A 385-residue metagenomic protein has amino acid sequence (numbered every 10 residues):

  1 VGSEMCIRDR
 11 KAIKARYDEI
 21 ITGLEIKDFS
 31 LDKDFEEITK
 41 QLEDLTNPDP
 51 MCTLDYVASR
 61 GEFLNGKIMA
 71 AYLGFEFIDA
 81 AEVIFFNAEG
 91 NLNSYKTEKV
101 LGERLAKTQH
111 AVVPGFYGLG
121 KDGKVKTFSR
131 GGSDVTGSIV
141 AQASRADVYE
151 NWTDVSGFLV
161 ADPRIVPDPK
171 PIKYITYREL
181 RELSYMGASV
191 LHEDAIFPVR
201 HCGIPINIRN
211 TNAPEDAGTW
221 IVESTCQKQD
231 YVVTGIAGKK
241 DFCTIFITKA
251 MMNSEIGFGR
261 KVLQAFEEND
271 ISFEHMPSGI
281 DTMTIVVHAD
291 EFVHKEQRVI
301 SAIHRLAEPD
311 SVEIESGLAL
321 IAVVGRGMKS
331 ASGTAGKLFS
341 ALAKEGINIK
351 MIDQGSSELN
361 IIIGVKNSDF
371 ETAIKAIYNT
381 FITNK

Functional and structural regions predicted by a protein language model:
S3, L159, I208-T225: Terminal amphipathic helices with adjacent charged low-complexity linkers/tails
S3-L191, I196, G364-K366: Nucleotide/pyrophosphate-binding catalytic subdomain
F75, A146, I204, I271 (+1 more regions): Short glycine/serine/threonine/alanine-rich loop segments
A80-V83, F116-Y117, T153-F158, P163-R164 (+7 more regions): Short, ordered loop/turn segments at secondary-structure junctions
V148-W152, I206-I208, E274: Short hydrophobic alpha-helical runs that function as membrane-insertion/retention elements
G187-D194, P198-G218: Conserved glycine-bearing catalytic or ligand-binding loops at nucleotide- and phosphate-handling centers of large
A217-K385: A conserved regulatory-domain signal marking ACT and ACT-like small-molecule sensing domains and adjacent regulatory
